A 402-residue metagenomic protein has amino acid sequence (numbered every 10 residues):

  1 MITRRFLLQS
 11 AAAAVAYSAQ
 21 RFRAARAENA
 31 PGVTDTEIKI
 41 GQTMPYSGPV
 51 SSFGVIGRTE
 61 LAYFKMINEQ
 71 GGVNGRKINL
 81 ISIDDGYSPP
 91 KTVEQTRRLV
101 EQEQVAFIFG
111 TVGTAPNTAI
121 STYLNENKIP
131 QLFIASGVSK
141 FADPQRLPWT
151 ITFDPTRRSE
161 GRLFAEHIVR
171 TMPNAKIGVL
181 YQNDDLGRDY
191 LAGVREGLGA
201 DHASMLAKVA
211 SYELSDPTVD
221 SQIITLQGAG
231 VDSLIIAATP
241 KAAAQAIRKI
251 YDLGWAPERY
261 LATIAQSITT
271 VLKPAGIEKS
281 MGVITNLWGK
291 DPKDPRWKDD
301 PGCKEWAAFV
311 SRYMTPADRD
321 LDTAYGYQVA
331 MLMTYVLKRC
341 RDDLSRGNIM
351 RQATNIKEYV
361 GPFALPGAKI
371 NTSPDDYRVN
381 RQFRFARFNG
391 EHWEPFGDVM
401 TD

Functional and structural regions predicted by a protein language model:
M1-F6, A12-A30: N-terminal twin-arginine translocation
R26-K39, N74-K77, V169-N174: Immediate post-signal peptide segment of exported/extracytoplasmic ligand-binding proteins
E28-N29, S52-R58, Q70-P144, F153 (+2 more regions): Beta-alpha junction/loop-to-helix N-cap segments that form part of ligand/metal-binding clefts
G32-T34, G41-L61, I83-P89, V112-G113 (+3 more regions): Extracytoplasmic "Venus flytrap"
K91-E94, S139-A142, L147-G254, R296-P301: Extracellular/periplasmic Venus flytrap/periplasmic-binding protein
Q104-V112, L132-I134, G178-Y181, V231-P240 (+3 more regions): Periplasmic-binding protein-like
I250-Y325, P395-T401: Extracellular/periplasmic periplasmic-binding protein-like sensory domains
R312-A324, T334-W393: Segments of small-molecule ligand-sensing domains
